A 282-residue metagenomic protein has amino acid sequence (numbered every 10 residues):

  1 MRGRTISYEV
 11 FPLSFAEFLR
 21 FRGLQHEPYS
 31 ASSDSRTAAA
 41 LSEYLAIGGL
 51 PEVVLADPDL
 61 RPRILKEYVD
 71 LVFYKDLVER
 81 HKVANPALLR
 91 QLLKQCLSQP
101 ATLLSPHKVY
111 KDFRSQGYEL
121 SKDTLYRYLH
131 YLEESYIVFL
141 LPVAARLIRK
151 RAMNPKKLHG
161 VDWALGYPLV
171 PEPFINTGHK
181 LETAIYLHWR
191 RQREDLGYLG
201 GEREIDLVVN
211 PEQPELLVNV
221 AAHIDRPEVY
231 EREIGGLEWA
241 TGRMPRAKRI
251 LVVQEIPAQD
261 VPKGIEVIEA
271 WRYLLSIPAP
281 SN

Functional and structural regions predicted by a protein language model:
M1-T102: Interdomain motor-coupling "hinge/lid" segment immediately C-terminal to the ATP-binding subdomain of NTP-driven enzymes
R2-I6, P214, P245-K248: Short glycine-/polar-rich loops that comprise or flank the Walker A/P-loop and associated switch/sensor motifs
T5-E9, R249-L251, V267: Conserved beta-strand scaffold positions in the cores of enzyme catalytic domains, especially in NTP/NDP-utilizing
P58-E215, A222: Accessory nucleic acid-recognition modules appended to NTPase machines
W189-R191, A240-P245: Metal-dependent nuclease catalytic cores in nucleic-acid-processing enzymes, especially RNase H-like/related
G200, M244-K263: Nucleic-acid nuclease catalytic cores
V220-V229: Short beta-strand-loop-alpha-helix junction that forms the active-site gateway of nucleic-acid-processing nucleases
E255-N282: Domain-level recognition of nuclease-like catalytic cores that cleave nucleotide substrates
